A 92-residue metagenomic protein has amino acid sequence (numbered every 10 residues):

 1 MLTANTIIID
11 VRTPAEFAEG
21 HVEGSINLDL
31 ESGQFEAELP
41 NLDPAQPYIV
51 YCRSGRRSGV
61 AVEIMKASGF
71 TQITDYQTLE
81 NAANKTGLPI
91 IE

Functional and structural regions predicted by a protein language model:
L2-I7, P14-Q46, R56-E92: Rhodanese-like catalytic fold shared by cysteine-dependent sulfurtransferases and DSP/PTP-type phosphatases
Y51: Short, surface-exposed ligand- or partner-binding patches at beta-edge/loop junctions that are enriched in aromatics
